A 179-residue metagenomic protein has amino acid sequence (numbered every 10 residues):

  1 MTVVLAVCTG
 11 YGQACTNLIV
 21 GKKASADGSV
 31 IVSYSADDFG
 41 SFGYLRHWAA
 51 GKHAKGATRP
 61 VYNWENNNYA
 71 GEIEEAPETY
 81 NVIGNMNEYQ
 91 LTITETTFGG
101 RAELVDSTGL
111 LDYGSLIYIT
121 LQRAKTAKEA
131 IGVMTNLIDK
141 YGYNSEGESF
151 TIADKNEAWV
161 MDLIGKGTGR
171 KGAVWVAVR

Functional and structural regions predicted by a protein language model:
M1-C8: Bacterial N-terminal signal peptides
C8-A14: Sec/Tat signal peptide C-region and signal peptidase I cleavage site
C15-Y113, V133-R179: A contiguous strand-loop segment
V105-D106, S115-A124: Second-shell loop/turn segments in exported
